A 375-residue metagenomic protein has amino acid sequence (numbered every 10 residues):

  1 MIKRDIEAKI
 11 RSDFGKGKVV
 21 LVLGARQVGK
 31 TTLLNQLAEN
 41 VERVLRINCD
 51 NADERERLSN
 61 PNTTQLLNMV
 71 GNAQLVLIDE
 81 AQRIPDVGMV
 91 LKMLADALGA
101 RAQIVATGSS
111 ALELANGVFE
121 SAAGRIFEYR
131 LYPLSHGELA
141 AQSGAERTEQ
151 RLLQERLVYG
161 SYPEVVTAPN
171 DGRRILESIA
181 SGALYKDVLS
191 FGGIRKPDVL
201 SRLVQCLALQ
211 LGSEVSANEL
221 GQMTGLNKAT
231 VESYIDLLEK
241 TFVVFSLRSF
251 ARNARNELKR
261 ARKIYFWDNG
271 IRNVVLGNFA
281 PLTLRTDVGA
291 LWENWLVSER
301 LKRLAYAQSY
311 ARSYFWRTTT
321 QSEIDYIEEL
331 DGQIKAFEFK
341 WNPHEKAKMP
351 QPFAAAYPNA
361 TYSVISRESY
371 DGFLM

Functional and structural regions predicted by a protein language model:
K3, S12-A25, T31, Q36-R43 (+4 more regions): A cross-kingdom feature that marks ATP-driven nucleic-acid transaction machinery
L45-N72: Short glycine-rich substrate-engagement loop in P-loop NTPases that contacts/grips substrate
D50, E80-I84, S110: Conserved Walker B
E56-R57, Q82-L91, N116-G117: Conserved ATPase-coupling elements of RecA-like P-loop NTPase cores
V70-V87: Conserved P-loop NTPase "ATPase switch" module shared by AAA+ and STAND
G88-L112, F119-E120: Conserved catalytic/switch belt of AAA+ P-loop NTPases
L112-E128, S143-G144: Short regulatory helix/loop adjacent to the ATP-binding pocket of P-loop NTPases
Y132-Y306, T318-T319: Interdomain hinge/linker elements that couple catalytic modules in large macromolecular machines
